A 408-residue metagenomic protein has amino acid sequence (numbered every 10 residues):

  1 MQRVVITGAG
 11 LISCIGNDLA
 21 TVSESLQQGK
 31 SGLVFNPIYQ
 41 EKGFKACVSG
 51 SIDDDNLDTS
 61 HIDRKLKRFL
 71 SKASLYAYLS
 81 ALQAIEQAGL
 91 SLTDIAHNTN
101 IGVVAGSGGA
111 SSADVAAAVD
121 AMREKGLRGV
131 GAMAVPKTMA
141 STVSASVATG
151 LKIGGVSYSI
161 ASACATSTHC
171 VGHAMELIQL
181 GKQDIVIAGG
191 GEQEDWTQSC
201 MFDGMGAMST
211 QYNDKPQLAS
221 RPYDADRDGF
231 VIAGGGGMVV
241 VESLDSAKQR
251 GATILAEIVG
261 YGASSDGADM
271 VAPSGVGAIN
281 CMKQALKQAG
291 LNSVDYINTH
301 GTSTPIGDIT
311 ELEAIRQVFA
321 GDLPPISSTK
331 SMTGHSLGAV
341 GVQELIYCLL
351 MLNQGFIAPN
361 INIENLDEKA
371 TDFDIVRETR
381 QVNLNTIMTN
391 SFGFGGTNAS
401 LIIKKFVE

Functional and structural regions predicted by a protein language model:
M1-R64, A88, D245-E257, I346-N360 (+2 more regions): ACP-dependent fatty acid/polyketide chain-elongation machinery
R3-T7, K30-F35, K215-Y296, E408: Condensing-enzyme catalytic core mediating Claisen C-C bond formation in acyl metabolism
I6, K30-S162, G191-S199, V294-I306: Conserved beta-ketoacyl condensing-enzyme motif
G8, L26, A81, V103 (+10 more regions): Conserved small-residue
A20-Q27, S112-L127, L177-L180, M201-D214 (+3 more regions): A glycine- and small-aliphatic-rich helix-loop capping segment at beta-alpha/alpha-beta transitions that lines
F35, K182-D228, Y261-P273, G301-D308 (+1 more regions): Acyl-CoA/ACP chain-elongation machinery
A77-L90, A140-V143, A148-L151, S157-G191 (+3 more regions): Active-site-proximal alpha-helical scaffold in enzymes
K125-G131, G172, E176, Q193-Q249 (+1 more regions): Glycine-/small-residue-rich "gating" segment that lines the acyl/pantetheine channel and substrate pocket
